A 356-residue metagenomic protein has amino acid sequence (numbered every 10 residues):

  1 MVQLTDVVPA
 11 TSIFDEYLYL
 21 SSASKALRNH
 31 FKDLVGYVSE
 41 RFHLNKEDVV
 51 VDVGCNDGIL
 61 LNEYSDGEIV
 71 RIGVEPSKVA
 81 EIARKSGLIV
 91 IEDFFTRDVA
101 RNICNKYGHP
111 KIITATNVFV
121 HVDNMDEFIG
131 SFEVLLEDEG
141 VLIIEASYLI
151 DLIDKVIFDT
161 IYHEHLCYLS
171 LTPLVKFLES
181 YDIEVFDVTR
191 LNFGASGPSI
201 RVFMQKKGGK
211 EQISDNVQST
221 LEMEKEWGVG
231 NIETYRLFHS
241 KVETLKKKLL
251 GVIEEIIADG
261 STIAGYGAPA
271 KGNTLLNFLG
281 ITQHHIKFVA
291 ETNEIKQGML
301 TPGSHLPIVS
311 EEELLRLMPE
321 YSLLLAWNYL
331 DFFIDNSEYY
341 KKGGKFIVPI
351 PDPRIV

Functional and structural regions predicted by a protein language model:
M1-I82, I157, Y162, T234-E254 (+1 more regions): Extended interfacial segments that mediate partner engagement and assembly in macromolecular machines
G58-V99, H285-M299: Class I SAM-dependent methyltransferase SAM/SAH-binding core
K111-T114: A conserved beta-strand element that flanks and buttresses the S-adenosyl-L-methionine
D126-V141, E338: A short glycine-rich, Lys/Arg-flanked "PGG" loop and its adjoining helix->strand segment in the class I
E139-S147, K345-D352: Conserved beta-strand signature within the Rossmann-like core of class I S-adenosyl-L-methionine
I144-C167, L171-L174, L178: Short, glycine-/aromatic-enriched active-site segment of Class I SAM-dependent methyltransferases
I183-G194: Conserved S-adenosyl-L-methionine
G194-K241: Flexible, glycine-/basic-rich loop-and-beta segments that form/coincide with the SAM-dependent methyltransferase
